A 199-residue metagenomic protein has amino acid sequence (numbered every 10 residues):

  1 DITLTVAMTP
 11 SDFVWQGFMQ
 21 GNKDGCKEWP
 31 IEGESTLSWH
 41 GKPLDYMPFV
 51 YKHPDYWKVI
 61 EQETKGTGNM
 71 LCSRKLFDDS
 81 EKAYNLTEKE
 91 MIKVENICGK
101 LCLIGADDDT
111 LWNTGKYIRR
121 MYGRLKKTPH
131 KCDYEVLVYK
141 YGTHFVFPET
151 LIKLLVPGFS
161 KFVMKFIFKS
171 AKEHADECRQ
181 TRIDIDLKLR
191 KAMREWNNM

Functional and structural regions predicted by a protein language model:
I2-L4, C98-K100, C132-D133: Loop/turn elements at helix/coil->beta-strand transitions in domains of secreted/extracellular proteins
L4-V94: Accessory cap/linker subdomain of secreted extracellular hydrolases
Q16-G17, K23, N113-G115, P148: Short glycine-/acidic-enriched loop or helix-start segments at secondary-structure transitions that form or flank
I97, C102-D109: Short beta-strand/loop motif that positions the catalytic acidic residue of the alpha/beta-hydrolase fold
C102, K126-S170: Catalytic histidine neighborhood in serine/cysteine hydrolases with alpha/beta-hydrolase-type architecture
D107-T110, Y141-T143: Acidic beta-to-alpha connecting loop that harbors the catalytic carboxylate
T110-R120, P129, V146-F147: Conserved alpha/beta-hydrolase "acid-adjacent" motif
T150-M199: Catalytic active-site module of serine/aspartate enzymes centered on a nucleophile-bearing elbow/loop
